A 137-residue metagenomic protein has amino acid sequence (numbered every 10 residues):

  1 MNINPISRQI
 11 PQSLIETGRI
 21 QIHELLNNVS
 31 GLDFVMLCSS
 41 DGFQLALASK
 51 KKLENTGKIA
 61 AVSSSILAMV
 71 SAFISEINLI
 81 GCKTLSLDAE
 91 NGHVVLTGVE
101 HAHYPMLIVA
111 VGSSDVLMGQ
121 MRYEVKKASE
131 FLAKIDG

Functional and structural regions predicted by a protein language model:
M1-F34, S40, Q44-G137: Non-catalytic interaction/Regulatory regions outside core domains
